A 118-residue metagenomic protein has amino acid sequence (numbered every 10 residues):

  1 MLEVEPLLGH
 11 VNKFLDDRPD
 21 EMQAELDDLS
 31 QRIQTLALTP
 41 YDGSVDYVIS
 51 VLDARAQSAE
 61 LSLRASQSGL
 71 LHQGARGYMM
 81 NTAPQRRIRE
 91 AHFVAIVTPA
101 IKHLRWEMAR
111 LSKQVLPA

Functional and structural regions predicted by a protein language model:
M1-D27: Glycine-rich beta->alpha junctions and the first turn(s) of the following alpha-helix
M1-V4, S62, S66-G69: Buried hydrophobic packing segments
G9, L26-A59, Q67-Y78: C-terminal helix-coil-helix/basic helical segment that borders enzyme active sites and/or dimer interfaces and provides
L15, L29, L52, R86 (+1 more regions): Short alpha-helical segments used as structural interaction elements across diverse proteins
D16-E21, V45-L52, T82: Short, charged, amphipathic alpha-helical segments
D20-D27, L52, A56-L63, R89-I96: Generic structural signal for well-ordered, non-transmembrane alpha-helical segments in soluble/cytosolic regions
Q23-Q34, S66, A95-I101, P117-A118: Short, charged low-complexity intrinsically disordered segments located at boundaries of structured domains
R76-A118: Glycine-rich phosphate/cofactor-binding loops in nucleotide/flavin-utilizing enzymes
